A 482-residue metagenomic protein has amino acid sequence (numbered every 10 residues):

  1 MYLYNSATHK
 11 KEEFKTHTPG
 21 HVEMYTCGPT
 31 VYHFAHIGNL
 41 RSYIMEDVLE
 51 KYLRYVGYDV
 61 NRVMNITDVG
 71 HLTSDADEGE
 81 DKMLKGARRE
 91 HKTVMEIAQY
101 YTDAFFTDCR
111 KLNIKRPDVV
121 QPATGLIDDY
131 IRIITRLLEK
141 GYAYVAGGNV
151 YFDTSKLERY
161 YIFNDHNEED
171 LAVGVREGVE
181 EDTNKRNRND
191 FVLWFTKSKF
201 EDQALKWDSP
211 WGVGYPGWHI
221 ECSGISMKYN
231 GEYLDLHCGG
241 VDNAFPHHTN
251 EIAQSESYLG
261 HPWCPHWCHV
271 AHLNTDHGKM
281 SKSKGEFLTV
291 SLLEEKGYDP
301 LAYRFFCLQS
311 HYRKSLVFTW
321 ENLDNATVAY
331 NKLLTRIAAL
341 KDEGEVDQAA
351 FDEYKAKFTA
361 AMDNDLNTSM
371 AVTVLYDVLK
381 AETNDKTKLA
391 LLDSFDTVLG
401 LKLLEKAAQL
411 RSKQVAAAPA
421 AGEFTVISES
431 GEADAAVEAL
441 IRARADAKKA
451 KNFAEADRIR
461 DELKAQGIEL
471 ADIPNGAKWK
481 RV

Functional and structural regions predicted by a protein language model:
M1-Y32, D47, T107, I127-K341: Alpha-helical recognition segments enriched in aromatics with Gly/Pro capping that present substrate-recognition
T8-K11, H17-N113, N475-W479: N-terminal, positively charged nucleic-acid-binding surface of large information/translation enzymes
R54, L138, K464: Anion (oxyanion) recognition and catalysis
D59-N61, G141-G147, E382, E469-A471: Short, well-structured beta-strand/strand-turn elements
V63-G70, A98-F105, K115-Y130, G148-L157: Short, glycine/charge-rich beta-strand/loop segments that flank catalytic centers and engage negatively charged groups
A87-T93, V119-T124, G212, G240: The substrate-binding groove and active-site-proximal loops of carbohydrate-active enzymes, especially glycoside
K279-S281, F287-V482: Structural preference for alpha-helix termini/caps and helix-kink/transition segments
